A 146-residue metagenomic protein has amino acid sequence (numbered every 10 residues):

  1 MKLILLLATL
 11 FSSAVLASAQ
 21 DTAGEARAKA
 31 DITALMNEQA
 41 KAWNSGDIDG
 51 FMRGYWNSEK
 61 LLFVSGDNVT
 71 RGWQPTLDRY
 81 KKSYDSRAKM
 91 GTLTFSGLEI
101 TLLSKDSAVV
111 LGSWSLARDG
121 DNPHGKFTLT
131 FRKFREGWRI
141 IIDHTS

Functional and structural regions predicted by a protein language model:
M1-L7: Sec-dependent signal peptide recognition, specifically the positively charged N-region followed immediately by
I4, L16-G54, S58, P75: Short, low-complexity N-terminal intrinsically disordered segments enriched in polar/charged residues
T9-A17: Hydrophobic h-region of N-terminal signal peptides that target proteins for export in Gram-negative bacteria
A30, I48-L103, S115-N122: A solvent-exposed, acidic/Ser-Thr-rich amphipathic alpha-helical stretch
D106-W114: A short hydrophobic beta-strand element
H124-S146: Short beta-strand edge/turn micro-motifs at domain boundaries
